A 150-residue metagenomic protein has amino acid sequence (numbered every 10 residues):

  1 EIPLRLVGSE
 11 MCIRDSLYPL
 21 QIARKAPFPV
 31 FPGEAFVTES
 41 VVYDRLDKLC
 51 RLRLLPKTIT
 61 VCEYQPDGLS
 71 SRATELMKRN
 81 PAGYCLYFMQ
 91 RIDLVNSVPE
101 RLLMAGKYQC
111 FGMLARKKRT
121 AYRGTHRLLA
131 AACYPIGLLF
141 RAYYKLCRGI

Functional and structural regions predicted by a protein language model:
E1-I13: Single conserved hydrophobic/aromatic residue that forms the stacking wall/gate of nucleotide- or nucleobase-binding
L4, S16, R53: Residues that recognize and position ribonucleotide moieties
R14-P27, E63-P66: Conserved nucleotide-sugar donor-binding and metal-coordinating catalytic region shared by glycosyltransferases
A26-D44, R79: Donor nucleotide-sugar recognition loop
E34, V41-C62: Catalytic donor-sugar/metal-binding loop of nucleotide-sugar-dependent glycosyltransferases
T58-Q65, R72-V98: Catalytic core of nucleotide-sugar-dependent glycosyltransferases
M104-G112: Structural register within alpha-helical repeat arrays
M113-I150: Membrane-interface aromatic/basic loop that binds lipid-linked glycans or pyrophosphate carriers, typified by
